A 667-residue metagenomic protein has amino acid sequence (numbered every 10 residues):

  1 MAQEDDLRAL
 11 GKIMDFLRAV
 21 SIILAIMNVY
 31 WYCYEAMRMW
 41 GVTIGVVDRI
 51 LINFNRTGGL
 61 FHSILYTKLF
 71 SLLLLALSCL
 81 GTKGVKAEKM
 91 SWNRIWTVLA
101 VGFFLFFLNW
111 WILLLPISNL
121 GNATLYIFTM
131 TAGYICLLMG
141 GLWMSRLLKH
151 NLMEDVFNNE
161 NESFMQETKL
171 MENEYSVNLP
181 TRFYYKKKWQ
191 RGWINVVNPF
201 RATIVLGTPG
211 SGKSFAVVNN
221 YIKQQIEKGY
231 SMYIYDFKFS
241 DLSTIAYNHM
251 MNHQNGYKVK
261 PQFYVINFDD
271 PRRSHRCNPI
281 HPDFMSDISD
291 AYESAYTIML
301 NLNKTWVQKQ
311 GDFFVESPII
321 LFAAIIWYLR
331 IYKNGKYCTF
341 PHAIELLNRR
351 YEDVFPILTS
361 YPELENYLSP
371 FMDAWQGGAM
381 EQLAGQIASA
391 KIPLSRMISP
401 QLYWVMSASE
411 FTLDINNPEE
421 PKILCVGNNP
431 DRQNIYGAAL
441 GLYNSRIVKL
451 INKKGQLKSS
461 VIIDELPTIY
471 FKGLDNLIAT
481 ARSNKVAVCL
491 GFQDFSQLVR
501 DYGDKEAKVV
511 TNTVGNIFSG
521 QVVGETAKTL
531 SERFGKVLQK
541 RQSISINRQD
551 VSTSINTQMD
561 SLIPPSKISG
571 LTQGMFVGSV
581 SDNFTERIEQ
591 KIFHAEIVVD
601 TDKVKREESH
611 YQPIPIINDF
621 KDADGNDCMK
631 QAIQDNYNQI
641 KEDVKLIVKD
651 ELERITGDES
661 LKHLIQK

Functional and structural regions predicted by a protein language model:
M1-S211, F215, N220, I546-R548 (+1 more regions): Basic- and hydrophobic-enriched, low-structure N-terminal and domain-boundary segments that flank ATP-binding catalytic
A25, V42, K149-M153, I194-A487 (+4 more regions): P-loop NTPase motor domains
R38, L73-L75, F104-L105, P418 (+3 more regions): Short alpha-helix boundary/capping motifs
L75-S78, T82-K83, G441, S445 (+3 more regions): Hydrophobic alpha-helical segments involved in membrane association or supramolecular assembly
F183-W189, N303-F313, R541-Q558: Low-complexity, polar-biased intrinsically disordered regions enriched in Pro/Ser/Thr/Gly
K187-K188, G207-T208, A216, N444 (+3 more regions): Short secondary-structure boundary micro-motifs
I478-T480, N484-A487, G491-S581: Conserved ATP-driven motor cores of ASCE-family P-loop NTPases powering translocation/secretion/packaging/pilus
I592-A595: N-terminal charged/capping segments associated with class I S-adenosyl-L-methionine
